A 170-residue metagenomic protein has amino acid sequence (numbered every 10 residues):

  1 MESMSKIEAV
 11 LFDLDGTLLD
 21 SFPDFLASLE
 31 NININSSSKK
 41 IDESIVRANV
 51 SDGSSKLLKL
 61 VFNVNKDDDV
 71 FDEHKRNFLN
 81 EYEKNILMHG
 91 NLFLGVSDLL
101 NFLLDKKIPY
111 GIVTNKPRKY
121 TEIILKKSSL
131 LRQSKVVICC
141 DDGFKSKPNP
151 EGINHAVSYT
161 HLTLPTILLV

Functional and structural regions predicted by a protein language model:
S5-L14, L18-S97, K106, K119: N-terminal helical cap/lid subdomain that shapes the substrate entry/recognition surface in HAD-like hydrolases
T17, T114-K116, T163: Conserved phosphate-coupling serine/threonine residues in phosphotransfer and NTP-handling enzymes
K39, L131-K135: Conserved H-loop
L100-L125: Substrate-recognition element of Asp-dependent hydrolases with the DxDx(T/V) motif
V136-G143: Histidine/lysine/aspartate-rich catalytic loop segments that bind and position anionic ligands
T160-T166: Conserved small/polar residues in nucleotide/adenosyl-binding loops
